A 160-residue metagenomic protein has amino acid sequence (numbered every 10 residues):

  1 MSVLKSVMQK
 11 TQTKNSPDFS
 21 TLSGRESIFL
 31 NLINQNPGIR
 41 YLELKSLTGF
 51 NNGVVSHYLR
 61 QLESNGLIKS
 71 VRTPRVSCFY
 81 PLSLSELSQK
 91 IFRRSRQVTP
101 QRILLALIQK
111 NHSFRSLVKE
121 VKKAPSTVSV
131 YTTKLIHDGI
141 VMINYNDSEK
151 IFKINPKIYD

Functional and structural regions predicted by a protein language model:
M1-N52, S56-Y58: DNA-contacting interfaces and partner/effector-binding or oligomerization modules in DNA-centric proteins
V7-E26, R40, R72-T99, S113 (+1 more regions): Short, cationic-aromatic polyanion-contact patches
F19-L22, K110, T127-V130, K134: Short glycine/proline-centered loop/turn elements that form peptide/ligand docking sites
S27-N31, V98-L105: Pre-recognition alpha-helix immediately N-terminal to the DNA-recognition helix within helix-turn-helix or winged-helix
P37-T48, Q109-V121: Short acidic, hydrophobic short linear motifs in intrinsically disordered regions
G49-Q61, K122-H137: Short amphipathic alpha-helical interaction segments
E63-T73, I136-N146: A short, conserved structural fragment
